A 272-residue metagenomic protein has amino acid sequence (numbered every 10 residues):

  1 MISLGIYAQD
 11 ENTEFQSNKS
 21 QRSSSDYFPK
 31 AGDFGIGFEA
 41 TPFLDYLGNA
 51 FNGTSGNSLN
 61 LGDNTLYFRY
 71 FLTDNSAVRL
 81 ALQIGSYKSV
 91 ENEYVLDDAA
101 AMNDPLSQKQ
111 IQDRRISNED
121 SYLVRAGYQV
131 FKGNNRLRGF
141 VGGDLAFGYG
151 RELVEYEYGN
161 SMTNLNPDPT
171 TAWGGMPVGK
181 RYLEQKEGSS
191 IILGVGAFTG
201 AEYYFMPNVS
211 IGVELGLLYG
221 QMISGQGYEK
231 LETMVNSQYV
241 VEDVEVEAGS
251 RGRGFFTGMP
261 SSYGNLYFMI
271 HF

Functional and structural regions predicted by a protein language model:
L4-A8: Sec/Tat signal peptide C-region and signal peptidase I cleavage site
Q9-A81, G85-N92, G254-F272: Short glycine/proline- and aromatic-enriched beta-strand/turn motifs that initiate or cap beta-hairpins
S23-G32, D74-N75, G133-G139, F205-I211: Short loop/turn motifs that connect adjacent beta-strands in outer-membrane beta-barrel proteins
S25, N52-G56, D113-S117, K132 (+2 more regions): Outer-membrane beta-barrel domain signature
A31-D33, P167-E184, Q238-G258: Flexible glycine-rich, low-complexity coil/linker segments exposed to the extracellular/periplasmic environment
F34-L44, L80-S86, V141-Y149, A201 (+1 more regions): Transmembrane beta-barrel strands of outer-membrane/channel proteins
Y70-R181, G188-V195, N265-F272: Gram-negative (and chloroplast) outer-membrane scaffold detector with strong preference for beta-barrel transmembrane
G200, M206-F272: Predominantly the C-terminal beta-signal and adjacent terminal strand-loop region of outer-membrane beta-barrel
